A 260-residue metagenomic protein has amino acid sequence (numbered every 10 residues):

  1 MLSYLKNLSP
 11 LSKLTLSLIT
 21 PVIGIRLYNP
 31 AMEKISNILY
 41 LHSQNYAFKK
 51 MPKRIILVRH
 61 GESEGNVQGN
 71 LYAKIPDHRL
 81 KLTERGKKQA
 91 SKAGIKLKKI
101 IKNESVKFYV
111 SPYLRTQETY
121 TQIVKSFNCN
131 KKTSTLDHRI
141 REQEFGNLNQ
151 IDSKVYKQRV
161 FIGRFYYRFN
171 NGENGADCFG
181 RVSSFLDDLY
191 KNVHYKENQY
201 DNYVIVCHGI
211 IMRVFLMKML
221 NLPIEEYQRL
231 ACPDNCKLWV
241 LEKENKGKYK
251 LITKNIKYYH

Functional and structural regions predicted by a protein language model:
L2-R54, A93, C129, E142-K154 (+2 more regions): Acidic, low-complexity terminal tails and accessory targeting/binding regions of phosphate-metabolizing enzymes
G24-K132, E173, D177, V182: Active-site-proximal alpha-helix that buttresses catalytic centers in soluble enzyme cores
E64-A73, N149-V160: Short, flexible, mixed-charge acidic loops at enzyme active sites
E104-P112, E197, N202-V206: Short glycine-rich phosphate-binding loop at a beta-alpha junction
Q122, V214, K218: Active-site signature of alpha/beta-hydrolase-fold catalytic machinery across serine- and Asp/Cys-nucleophile hydrolases
Q158-D177: Short glycine/proline- and acidic residue-enriched helix-loop micro-motifs that form flexible lids or anion-recognition
D187-K191: Helix-loop module immediately N-terminal to the HCX5R catalytic loop in PTP-like cysteine phosphatase domains
G209-R213: GST superfamily/GST-like fold recognition
